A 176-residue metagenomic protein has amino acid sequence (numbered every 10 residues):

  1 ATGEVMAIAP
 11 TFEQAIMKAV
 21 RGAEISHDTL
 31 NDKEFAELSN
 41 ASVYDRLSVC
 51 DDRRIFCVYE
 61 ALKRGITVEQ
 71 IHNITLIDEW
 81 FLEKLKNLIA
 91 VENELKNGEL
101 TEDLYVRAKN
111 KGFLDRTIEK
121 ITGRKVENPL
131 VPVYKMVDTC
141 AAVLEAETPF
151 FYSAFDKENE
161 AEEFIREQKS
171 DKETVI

Functional and structural regions predicted by a protein language model:
A1-I176: ATP-dependent carboxylate/acyl-activation modules
